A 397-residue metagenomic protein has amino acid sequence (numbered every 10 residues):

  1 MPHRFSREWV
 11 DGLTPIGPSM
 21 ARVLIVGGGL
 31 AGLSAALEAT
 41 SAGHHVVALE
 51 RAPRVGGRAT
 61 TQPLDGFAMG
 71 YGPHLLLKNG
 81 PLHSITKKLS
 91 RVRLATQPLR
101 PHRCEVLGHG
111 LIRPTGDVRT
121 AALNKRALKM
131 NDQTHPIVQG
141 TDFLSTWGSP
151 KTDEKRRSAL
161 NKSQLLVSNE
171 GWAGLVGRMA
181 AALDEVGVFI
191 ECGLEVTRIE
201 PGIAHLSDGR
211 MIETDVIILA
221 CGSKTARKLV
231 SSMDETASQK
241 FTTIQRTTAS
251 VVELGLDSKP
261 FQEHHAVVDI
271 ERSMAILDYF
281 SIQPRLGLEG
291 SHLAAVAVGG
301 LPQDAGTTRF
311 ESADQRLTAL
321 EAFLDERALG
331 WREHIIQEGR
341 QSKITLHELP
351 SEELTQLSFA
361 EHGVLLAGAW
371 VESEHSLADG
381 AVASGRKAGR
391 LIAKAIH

Functional and structural regions predicted by a protein language model:
P2-G12, I16, Y279, Q283-H397: Conserved flavin/dinucleotide-binding core of flavoenzymes
P2-R4, A42, T197-R198, D208-A294 (+1 more regions): Mid-domain catalytic core of redox enzymes that form a hydrophobic substrate pocket/lid adjacent to a catalytic redox
R22-A48, I392: N-terminal Rossmann-like FAD-binding beta1-loop-alpha1 element of flavoenzymes
A31, R54, K224: Conserved Rossmann-like nucleotide-cofactor binding loop
T40-L64: Glycine-rich FAD pyrophosphate-binding loop
D65-Q139: Dinucleotide-binding Rossmann-like beta1-alpha1 core, especially the glycine-rich loop that anchors the ADP
R156-H205, I212: Helical element adjacent to the flavin cofactor pocket in flavoenzyme catalytic cores
